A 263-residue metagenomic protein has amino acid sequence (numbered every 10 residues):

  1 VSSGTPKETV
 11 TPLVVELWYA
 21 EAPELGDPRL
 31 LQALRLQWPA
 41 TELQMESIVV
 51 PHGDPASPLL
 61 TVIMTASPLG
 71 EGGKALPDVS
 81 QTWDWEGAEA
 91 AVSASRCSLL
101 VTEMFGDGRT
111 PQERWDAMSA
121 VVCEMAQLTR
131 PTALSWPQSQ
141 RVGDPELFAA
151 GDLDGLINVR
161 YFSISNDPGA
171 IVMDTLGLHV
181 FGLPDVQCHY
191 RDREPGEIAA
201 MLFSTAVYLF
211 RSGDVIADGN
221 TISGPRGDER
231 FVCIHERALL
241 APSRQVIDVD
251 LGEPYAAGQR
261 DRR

Functional and structural regions predicted by a protein language model:
V1-S47, Q245-R263: Short, extreme N-terminal segment that most often corresponds to the first beta-strand
P12-E21, S98-V101, V186-H189: Short cationic amphipathic helices and targeting signals
A20-A91: N-terminal low-complexity, intrinsically disordered segments
P23-L25, G106-R109, R193-G196: Short acidic, S/G/P-rich loop/turn micro-motifs used as interaction or catalytic elements
P28, D116-S119, G196-M201: Short, well-ordered alpha-helical segments
L36-M45, A120-L134, Y208-A217: Structural alpha-beta junctions
M64-I164: Internal, hydrophobic cores of structured domains that mediate oligomerization or house catalytic pockets within large
P137-R263: Aromatic/basic-lined ligand-recognition segments that form π-stacking hydrophobic pockets flanked by Lys/Arg to engage
